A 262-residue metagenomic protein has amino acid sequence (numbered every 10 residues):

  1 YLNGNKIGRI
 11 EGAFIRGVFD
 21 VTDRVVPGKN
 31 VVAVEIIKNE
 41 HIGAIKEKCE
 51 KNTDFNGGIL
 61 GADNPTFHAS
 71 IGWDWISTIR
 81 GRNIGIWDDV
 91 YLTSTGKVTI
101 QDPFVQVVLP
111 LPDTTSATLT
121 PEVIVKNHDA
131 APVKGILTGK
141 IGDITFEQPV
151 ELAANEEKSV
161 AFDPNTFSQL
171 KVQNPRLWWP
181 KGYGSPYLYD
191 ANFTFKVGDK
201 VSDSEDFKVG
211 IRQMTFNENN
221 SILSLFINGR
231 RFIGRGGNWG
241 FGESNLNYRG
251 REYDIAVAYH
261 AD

Functional and structural regions predicted by a protein language model:
Y1-D262: Secreted/periplasmic carbohydrate-active enzymes, especially glycoside hydrolases
